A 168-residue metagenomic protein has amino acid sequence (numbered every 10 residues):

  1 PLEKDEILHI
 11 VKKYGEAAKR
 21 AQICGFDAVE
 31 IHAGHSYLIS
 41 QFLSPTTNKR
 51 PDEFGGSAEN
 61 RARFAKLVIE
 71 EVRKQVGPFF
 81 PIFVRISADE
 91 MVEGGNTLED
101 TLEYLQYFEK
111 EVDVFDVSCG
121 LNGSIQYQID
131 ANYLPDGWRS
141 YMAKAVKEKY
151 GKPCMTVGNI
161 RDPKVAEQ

Functional and structural regions predicted by a protein language model:
P1-Q168: Flavin-dependent oxidoreductase catalytic cores
